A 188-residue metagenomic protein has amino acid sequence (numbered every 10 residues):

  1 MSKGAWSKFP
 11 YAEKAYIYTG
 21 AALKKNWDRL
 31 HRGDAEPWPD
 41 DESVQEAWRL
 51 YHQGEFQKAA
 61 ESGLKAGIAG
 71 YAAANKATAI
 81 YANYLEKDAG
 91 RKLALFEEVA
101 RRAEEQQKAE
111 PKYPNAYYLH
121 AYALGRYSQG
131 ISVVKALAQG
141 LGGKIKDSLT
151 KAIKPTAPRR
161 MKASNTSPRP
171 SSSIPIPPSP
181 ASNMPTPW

Functional and structural regions predicted by a protein language model:
M1-Y117, Y127, Q139-I153, P170-I176: N-terminal alpha-helical interaction modules that lie
T78, A123-Q129, P187-W188: Hydrophobic face of amphipathic alpha-helices that form TPR/SEL1-like repeat modules and related alpha-solenoid
R91, A136-L137, S179, T186: Sparse recognition of residues in long alpha-helices and their boundaries
Y117-H120, S148, T166, A181-W188: TPR/Sel1-like alpha-solenoid repeat signature
S132-L137, T156: Extracellular loop and loop/strand-boundary signature of outer-membrane beta-barrel proteins
I153-P158, K162: Histidine/lysine/aspartate-rich catalytic loop segments that bind and position anionic ligands
